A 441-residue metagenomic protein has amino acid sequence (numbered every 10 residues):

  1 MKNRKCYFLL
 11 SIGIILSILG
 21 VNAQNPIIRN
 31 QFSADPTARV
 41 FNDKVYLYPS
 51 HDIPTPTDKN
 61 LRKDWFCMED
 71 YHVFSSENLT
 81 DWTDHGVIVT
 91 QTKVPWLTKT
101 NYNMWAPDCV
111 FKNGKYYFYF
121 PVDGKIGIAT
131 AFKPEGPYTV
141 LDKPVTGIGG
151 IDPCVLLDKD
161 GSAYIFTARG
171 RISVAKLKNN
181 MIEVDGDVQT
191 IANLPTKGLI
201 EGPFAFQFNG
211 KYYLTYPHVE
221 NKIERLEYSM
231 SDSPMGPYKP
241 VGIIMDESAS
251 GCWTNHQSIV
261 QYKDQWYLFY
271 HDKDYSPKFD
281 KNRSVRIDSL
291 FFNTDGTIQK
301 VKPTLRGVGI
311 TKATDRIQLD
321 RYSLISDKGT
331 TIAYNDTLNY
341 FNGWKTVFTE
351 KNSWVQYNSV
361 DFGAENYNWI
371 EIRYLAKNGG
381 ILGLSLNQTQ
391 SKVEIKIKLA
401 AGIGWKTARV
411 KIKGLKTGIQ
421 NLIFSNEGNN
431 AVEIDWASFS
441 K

Functional and structural regions predicted by a protein language model:
M1-Q24: Bacterial Sec-dependent N-terminal signal peptides
A23-K441: Carbohydrate-active catalytic/glycan-binding domains of CAZyme proteins, especially the secreted or lumenal ectodomains
